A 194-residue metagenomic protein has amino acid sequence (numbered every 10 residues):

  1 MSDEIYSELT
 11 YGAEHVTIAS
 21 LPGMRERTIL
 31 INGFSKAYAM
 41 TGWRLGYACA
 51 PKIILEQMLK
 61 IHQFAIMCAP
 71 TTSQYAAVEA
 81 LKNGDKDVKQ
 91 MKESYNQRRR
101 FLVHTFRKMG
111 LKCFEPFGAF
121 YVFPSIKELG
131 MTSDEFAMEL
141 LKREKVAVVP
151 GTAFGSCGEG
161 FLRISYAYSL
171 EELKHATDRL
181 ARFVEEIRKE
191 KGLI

Functional and structural regions predicted by a protein language model:
M1-I194: PLP-dependent class I/II
